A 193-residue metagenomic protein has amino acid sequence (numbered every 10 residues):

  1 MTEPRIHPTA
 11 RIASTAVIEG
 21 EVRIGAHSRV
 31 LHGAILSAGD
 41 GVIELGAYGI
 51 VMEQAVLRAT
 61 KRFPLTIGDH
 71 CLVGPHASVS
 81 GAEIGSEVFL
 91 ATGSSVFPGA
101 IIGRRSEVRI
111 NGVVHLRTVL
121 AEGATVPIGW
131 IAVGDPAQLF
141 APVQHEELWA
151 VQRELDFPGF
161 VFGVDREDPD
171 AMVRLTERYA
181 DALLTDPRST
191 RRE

Functional and structural regions predicted by a protein language model:
M1-I35, E193: Extended, small-residue-rich solenoid/repeat segments and analogous flexible loops that form exposed scaffolds
P4-R5, G39-V42, E53-I67, G74-R192: Glycine-rich hexapeptide-repeat left-handed beta-helix
T9-R11, V30-L31, V51, D69 (+1 more regions): Short Cys/His-rich Zn2+-coordinating modules
A26-A34, A38-V56: Glycine-rich, small/polar surface segments that engage phosphate groups of diverse ligands
